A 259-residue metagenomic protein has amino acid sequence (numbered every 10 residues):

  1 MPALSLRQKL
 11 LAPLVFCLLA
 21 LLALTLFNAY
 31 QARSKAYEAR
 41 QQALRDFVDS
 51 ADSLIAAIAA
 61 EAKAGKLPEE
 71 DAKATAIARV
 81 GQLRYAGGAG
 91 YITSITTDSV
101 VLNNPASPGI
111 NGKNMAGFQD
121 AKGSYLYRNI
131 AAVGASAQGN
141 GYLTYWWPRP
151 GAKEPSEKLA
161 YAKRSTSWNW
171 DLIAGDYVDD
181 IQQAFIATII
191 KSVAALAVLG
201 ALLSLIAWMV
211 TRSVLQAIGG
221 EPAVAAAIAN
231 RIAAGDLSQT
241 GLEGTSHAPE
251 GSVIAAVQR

Functional and structural regions predicted by a protein language model:
L4, S34, E38, D49 (+3 more regions): Polar/charged heptad-repeat coiled-coil helices used as signal-transmission/dimerization stalks
L4-Q31, V193-L203: Extreme N-terminal signal-anchor transmembrane helix of membrane signaling/transducer proteins, especially in bacteria
L18-Q42, I58-A62, Q183-A187, K191 (+1 more regions): N-terminal membrane-insertion alpha helix
Q41, R45-A78, S107, N111-K113: Extracellular/periplasmic ligand-binding regions of membrane signal-transduction receptors
E61-P105, Y125-R128: Extracytoplasmic/periplasmic sensory segments of membrane signal-transduction proteins
Q82-T93, G117-S167: Membrane-proximal, non-catalytic sensory/regulatory domains of signal-transducing membrane proteins
P148-A152, A174-A184, I190: Helix-start (N-cap) segments at beta->loop->alpha junctions that couple sensory/regulatory domains to adjoining helices
E157-Q182, V253, V257: Short, hydrophobic beta-strand elements of compact beta-sandwich sensory domains
